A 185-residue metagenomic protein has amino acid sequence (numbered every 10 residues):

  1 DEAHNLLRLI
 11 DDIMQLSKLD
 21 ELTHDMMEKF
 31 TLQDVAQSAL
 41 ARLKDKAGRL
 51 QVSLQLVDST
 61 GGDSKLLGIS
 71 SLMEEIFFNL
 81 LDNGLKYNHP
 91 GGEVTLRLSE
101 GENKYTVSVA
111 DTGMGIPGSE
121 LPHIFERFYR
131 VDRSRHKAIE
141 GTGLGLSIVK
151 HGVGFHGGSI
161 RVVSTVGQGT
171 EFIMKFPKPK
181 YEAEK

Functional and structural regions predicted by a protein language model:
D1-L6: Short alpha-helical segment of the dimerization/phosphotransfer core of two-component systems
E21-E28, K65-G68: Conserved micro-motifs of the catalytic ATP-binding
E28-K44: A conserved beta-strand-to-alpha-helix junction within the catalytic ATP-binding
K46-V57: Short conserved segments within the C-terminal catalytic ATPase subdomain
G84-L85: Short helix-loop "hinge" at the ATP-lid/N-box region of the Bergerat-fold HATPase_c
I116-F128: Short conserved segment of the HATPase_c
G157-G158: Conserved glycine-rich
